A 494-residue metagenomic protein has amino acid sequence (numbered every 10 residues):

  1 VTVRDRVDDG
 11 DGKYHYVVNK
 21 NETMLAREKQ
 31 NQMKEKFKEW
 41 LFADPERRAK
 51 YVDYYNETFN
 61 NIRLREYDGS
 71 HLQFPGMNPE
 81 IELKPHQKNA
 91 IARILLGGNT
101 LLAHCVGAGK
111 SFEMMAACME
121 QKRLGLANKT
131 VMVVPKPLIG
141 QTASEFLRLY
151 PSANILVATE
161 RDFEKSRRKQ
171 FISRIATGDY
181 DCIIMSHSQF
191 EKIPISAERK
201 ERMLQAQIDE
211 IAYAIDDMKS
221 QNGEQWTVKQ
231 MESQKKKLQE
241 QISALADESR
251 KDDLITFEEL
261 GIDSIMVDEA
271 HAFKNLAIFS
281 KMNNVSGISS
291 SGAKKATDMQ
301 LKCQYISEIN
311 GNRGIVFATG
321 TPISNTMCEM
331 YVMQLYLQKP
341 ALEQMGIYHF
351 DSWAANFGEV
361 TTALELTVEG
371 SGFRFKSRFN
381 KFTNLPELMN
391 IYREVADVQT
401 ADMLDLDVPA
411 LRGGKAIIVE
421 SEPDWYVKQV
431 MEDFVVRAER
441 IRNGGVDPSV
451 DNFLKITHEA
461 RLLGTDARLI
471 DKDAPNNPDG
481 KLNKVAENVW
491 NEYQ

Functional and structural regions predicted by a protein language model:
V1-N61, A127, P151, I175 (+3 more regions): Charged, low-complexity intrinsically disordered regions
Y55, Q87-A90, I94, L102 (+12 more regions): Generic structural signal for small/hydrophobic residues in well-ordered secondary structure, especially within
N61-A103: Conserved pre-motif I regulatory segment
G97-L102, N128, D181, N312-G314: Pre-Walker A (Motif I) flank of P-loop NTPase domains
V106, E113-S144, Y150-N154, I309-R313: Conserved SF1/SF2 helicase motif Ia
P137-F163, Q170, R174-T177, L337-A341: Conserved helix-turn-beta segment of the N-terminal RecA-like "Helicase ATP-binding" lobe in SF1/SF2 helicases
R168-I215, S220-N222, W226-K229, S233-S264 (+4 more regions): Inter-lobe coupling linker of SF2 helicases/translocases
